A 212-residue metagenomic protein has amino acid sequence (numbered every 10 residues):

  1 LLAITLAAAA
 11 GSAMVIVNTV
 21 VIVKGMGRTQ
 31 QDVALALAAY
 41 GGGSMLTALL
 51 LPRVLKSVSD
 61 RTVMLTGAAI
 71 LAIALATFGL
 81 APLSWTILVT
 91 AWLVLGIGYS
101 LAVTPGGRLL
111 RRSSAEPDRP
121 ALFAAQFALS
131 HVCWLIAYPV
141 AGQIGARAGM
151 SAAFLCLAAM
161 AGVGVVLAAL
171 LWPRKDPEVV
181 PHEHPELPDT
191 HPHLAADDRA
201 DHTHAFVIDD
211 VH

Functional and structural regions predicted by a protein language model:
L1-L50, W85, V132, S151: A single, central transmembrane helix in multi-pass transporters
V20-V21, V103-S113: Intracellular helix-loop hinge segments at the cytoplasmic ends of transmembrane helices in 12-TM rocker-switch-type
V21-M26, I136-L155: Transmembrane alpha-helix termini and helix-breaking/packing motifs in multi-pass membrane transporters
Q30-Q31, E116-Q126: Loop-to-transmembrane helix entry/capping segments in MFS-fold secondary transporters and related SLC/MFSD carriers
T47-D60, G145-A146: Helix-to-loop junctions at the C-terminal end of transmembrane segments in multipass secondary transporters
T62-T77, L155-A159: Structural signature of the two symmetry-related core transmembrane helices
G79-A91: Helix-loop junctions at membrane interfaces in 12-TM secondary transporters
A158-D189: Multi-pass alpha-helical transporter architecture, strongest for 12-TM Major Facilitator/SLC carriers used
